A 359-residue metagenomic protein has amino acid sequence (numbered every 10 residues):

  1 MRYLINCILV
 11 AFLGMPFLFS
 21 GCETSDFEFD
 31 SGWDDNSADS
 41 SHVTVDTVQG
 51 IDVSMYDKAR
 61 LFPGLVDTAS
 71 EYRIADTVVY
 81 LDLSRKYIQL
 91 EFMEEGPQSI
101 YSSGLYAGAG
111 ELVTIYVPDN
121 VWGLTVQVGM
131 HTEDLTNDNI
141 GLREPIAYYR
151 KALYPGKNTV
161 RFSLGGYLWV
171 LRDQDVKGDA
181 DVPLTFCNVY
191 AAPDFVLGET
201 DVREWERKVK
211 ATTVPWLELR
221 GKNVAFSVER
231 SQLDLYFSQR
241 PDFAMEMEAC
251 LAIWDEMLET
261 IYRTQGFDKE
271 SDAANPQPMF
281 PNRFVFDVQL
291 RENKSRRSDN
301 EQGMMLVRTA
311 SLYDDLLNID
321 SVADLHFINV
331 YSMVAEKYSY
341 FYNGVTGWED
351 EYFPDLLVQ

Functional and structural regions predicted by a protein language model:
M1-S20: Sec-dependent bacterial lipoprotein signal peptides
R2-Y3, S70, L105-Y106, V160-F162 (+3 more regions): A general structural signal for short secondary-structure junctions and capping/turn motifs
I8, F12, L105, V121-W122 (+1 more regions): Generic detection of long, well-ordered alpha-helical segments
M15-M55: Bacterial Sec-dependent N-terminal signal peptides
S40-F195: Beta-strand-enriched, solvent-exposed domains that form extended recognition/catalytic surfaces
T185-L219: Low-complexity, Pro/Ser/Thr- and charge-rich linker/hinge segments at domain boundaries
P215-Q359: Catalytic cores of extracellular degradative/oxidative enzymes
